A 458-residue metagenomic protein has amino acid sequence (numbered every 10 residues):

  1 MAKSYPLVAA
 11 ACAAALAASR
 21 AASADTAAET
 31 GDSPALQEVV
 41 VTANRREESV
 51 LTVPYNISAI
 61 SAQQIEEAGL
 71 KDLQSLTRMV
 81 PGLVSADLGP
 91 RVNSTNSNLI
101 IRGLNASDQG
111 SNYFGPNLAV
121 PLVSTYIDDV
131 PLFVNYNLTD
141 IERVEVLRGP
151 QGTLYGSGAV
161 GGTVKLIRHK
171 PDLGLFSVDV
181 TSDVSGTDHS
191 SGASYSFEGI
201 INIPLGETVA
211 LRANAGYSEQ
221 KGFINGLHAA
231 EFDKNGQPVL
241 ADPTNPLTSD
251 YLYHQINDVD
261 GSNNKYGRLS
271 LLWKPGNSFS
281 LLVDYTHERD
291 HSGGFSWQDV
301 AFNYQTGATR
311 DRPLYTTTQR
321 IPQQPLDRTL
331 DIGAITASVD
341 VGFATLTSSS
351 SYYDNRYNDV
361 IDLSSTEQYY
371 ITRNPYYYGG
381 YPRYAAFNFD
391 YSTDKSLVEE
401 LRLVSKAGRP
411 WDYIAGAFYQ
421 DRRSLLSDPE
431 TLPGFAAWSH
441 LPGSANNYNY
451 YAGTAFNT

Functional and structural regions predicted by a protein language model:
M1-G31: Cleavable N-terminal targeting peptides that direct proteins into the secretory/outer-membrane pathway or into
P34-L173: Acidic, small-polar-rich N-terminal luminal/periplasmic segments of exported/outer-membrane proteins
E38, N98, Y126, R143 (+9 more regions): Membrane-embedded beta-strand positions in outer-membrane beta-barrel channels/transporters
N105, S182-D188, Y217-K221, H287-H291 (+3 more regions): Transmembrane beta-strands of outer-membrane beta-barrel pores
R143, G162, R168-D188, L211-A215: Transmembrane beta-strand segments of Gram-negative outer membrane beta-barrel proteins
H189-G293, D331, T393-E399, V404-Q420: Transmembrane beta-barrel wall of Gram-negative outer-membrane proteins
F223-D258, G293-I321, D362-F389, P429-T458: Solvent-exposed loop segments that connect transmembrane elements
R328-Y357, A386-T458: Face-selective signature of the C-terminal outer-membrane beta-barrel domain
